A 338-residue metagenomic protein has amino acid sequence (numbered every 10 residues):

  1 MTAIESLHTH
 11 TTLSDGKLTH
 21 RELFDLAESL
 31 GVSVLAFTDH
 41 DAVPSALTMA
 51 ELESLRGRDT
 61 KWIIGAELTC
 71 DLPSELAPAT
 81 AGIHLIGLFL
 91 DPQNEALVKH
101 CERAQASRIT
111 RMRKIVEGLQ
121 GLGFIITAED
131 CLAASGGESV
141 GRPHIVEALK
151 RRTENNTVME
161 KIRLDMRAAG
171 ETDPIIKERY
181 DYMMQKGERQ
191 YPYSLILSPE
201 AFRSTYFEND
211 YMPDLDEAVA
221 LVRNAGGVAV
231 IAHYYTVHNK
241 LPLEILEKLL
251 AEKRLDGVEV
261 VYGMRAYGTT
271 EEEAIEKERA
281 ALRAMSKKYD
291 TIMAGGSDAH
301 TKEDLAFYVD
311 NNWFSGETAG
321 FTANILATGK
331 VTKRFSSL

Functional and structural regions predicted by a protein language model:
T2-H144, A148-T153, T157, E259-A306 (+1 more regions): A metal-dependent hydrolase metal-coordination microenvironment
D15-A27, A218, K240-E252: Short, acidic/polar
A50-G57, P78, A220-N224, L246-R254: Acidic (Asp/Glu)-rich catalytic clusters
T60-K61, G227-V230, D256: Structural motif
V98-E102, R113, L132, V146-K150 (+6 more regions): Generic detector of well-ordered alpha-helical segments enriched in charged/polar residues, highlighting helical
I126-E208: Hydrophobic, aromatic-enriched interface-forming segments
Y180, S194-K248: Conserved, well-ordered alpha-helix/loop/beta-strand core segments that scaffold catalytic motifs
L246-R265, F307-L338: Structural recognition of alpha->loop->beta junctions
